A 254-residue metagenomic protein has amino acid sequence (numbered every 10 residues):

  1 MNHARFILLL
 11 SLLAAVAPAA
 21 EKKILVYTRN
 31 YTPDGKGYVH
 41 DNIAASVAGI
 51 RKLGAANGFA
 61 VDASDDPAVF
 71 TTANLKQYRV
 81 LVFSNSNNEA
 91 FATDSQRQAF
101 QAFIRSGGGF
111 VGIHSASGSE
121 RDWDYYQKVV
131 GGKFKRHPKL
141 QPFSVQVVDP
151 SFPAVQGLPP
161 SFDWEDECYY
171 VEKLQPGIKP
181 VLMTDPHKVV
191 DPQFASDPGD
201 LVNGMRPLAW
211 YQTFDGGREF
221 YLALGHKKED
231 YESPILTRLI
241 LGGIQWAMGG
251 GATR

Functional and structural regions predicted by a protein language model:
R5-A15: Bacterial N-terminal signal peptides
A19-Q77, Q245, A252: Aromatic-Pro/Gly-enriched surface loop or interdomain linker that acts as a lid/target-recognition segment
I24-T28, L75-E120, G216: Short alpha-beta junction capping motif
N30-P33, P67-V69, S86-A90, F110 (+5 more regions): Solvent-exposed loop/turn segments at secondary-structure junctions within structured extracellular/periplasmic domains
Y38, K228-I235: A short acidic/glycine-rich loop-to-helix N-cap element
V47-R51, R97-Q101, W123, I240: Extracytoplasmic/secreted envelope proteins and their assembly/folding machinery, especially bacterial periplasmic
R51, G132, R136-G216: Catalytic beta-strand/loop cores that center a nucleophilic Ser/Cys/Thr and support acyl-enzyme chemistry
S64-F70, S95-Q98, N203-A209: Alpha-helical scaffolding within the catalytic cores of extracellular/periplasmic polymer-degrading hydrolases
